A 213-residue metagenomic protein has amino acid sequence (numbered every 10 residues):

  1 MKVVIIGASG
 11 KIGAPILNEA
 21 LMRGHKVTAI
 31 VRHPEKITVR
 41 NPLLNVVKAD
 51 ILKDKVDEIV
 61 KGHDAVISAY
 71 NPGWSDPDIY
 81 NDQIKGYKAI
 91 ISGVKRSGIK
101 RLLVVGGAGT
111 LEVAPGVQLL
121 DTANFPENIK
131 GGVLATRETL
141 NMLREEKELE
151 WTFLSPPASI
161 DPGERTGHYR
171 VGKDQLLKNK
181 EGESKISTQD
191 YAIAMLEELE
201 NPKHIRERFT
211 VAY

Functional and structural regions predicted by a protein language model:
V3-R23: N-terminal Rossmann NAD(P)H-binding glycine-rich loop of SDR-like oxidoreductase domains
V4, E35-R96, E200-K203: NAD(P)H-binding glycine-rich loop region in Rossmannoid oxidoreductase-like domains and their noncatalytic homologs
V4, T28, T152: Conserved beta-strand positions in the Rossmann-like core of class I SAM-dependent methyltransferases
T28, P34, K88-G131, E145: Conserved Rossmann-fold NAD(P)-dependent oxidoreductase catalytic core, especially the SDR/UDP-sugar
S75, G109-A114, S159-G163: Conserved catalytic-site region of short-chain dehydrogenase/reductase
A135, G182-L196, E207: Substrate-positioning beta->alpha
N141-P162: Conserved beta-loop-beta element that borders a ligand/cofactor-binding pocket
E146-K147, D161-H168, E198-E207: Glycine/proline-rich active-site loop of Rossmann-fold NAD(P)-dependent oxidoreductases
